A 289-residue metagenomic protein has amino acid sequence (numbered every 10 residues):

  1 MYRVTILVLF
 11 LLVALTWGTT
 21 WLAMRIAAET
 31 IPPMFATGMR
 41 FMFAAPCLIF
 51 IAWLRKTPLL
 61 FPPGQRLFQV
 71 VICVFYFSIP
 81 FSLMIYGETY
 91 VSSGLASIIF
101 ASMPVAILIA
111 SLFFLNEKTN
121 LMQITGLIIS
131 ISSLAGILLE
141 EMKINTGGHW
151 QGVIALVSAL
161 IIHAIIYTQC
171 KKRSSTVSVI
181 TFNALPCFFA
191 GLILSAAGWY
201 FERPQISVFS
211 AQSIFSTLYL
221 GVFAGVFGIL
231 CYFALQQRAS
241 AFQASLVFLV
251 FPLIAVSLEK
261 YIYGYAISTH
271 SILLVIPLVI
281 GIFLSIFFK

Functional and structural regions predicted by a protein language model:
Y2-I6, T30-M34, G38, F61-L67 (+3 more regions): Juxtamembrane helix-entry segments on the extracytoplasmic side of multipass membrane proteins
L15-P46, S92, I165-F189, R203 (+1 more regions): Juxtamembrane helix-loop-helix junctions in multi-pass membrane proteins
T16, T20-W21, I49-F100, G136 (+1 more regions): Specific transmembrane alpha-helical segments of multi-pass solute transporters/efflux pumps, especially DMT/EamA
T37-M39, L95-S102, T168-G191, G221-Y261: Helix-helix packing/entry segments at the starts of transmembrane helices
L48, A110, T119-E141, L194 (+2 more regions): Hydrophobic transmembrane alpha-helices of multi-pass small-molecule transport proteins
L48, I107-I109, F113, I144-E202 (+1 more regions): Transmembrane alpha-helical segments that form core, pore/gating elements of small-molecule transporters/exporters
I49-K56, M103-I128, P252-L273: C-terminal transmembrane-helix exit sites in multi-pass transporters
G64-I72, T119-I131, V153, V177-P186: Cytoplasmic-side transmembrane-helix entry/capping segments in multi-pass membrane proteins
